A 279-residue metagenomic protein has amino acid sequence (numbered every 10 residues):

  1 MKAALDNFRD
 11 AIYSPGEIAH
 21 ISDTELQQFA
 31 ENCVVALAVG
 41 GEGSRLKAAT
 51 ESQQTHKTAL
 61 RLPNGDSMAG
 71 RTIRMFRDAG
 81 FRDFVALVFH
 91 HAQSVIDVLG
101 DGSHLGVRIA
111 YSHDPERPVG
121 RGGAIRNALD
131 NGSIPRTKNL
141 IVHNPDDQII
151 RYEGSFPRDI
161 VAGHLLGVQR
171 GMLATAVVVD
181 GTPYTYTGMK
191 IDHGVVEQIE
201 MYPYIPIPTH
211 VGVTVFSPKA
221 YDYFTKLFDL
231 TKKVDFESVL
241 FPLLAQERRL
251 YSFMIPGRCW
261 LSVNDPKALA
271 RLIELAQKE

Functional and structural regions predicted by a protein language model:
K2-I96: N-terminal glycine-rich phosphate-binding loop and ensuing alpha1 helix
N32-V34, R82-F84, R108, N139 (+2 more regions): Residues at the starts of beta-strands that form the adenosine-phosphate
L46, V95-L99, F224, L272: Hydrophobic packing residues within well-ordered alpha-helices of enzyme cores
A59, G188-I191, S252: A structural signal for short hydrophobic beta-strand segments in well-ordered beta-sheet cores
R61, D83-F84, K190, V215-S217 (+1 more regions): Short, well-ordered beta-strand micro-motif
N64, H90-H91, E116, R258 (+1 more regions): Short beta->alpha linker loops
I96-D97, H104-G188, T225: Conserved beta-loop-beta/alpha segment of the NTase-like Rossmann-fold superfamily that binds/positions NTPs
I141, Q148, E153-Q169, G181-P183 (+1 more regions): Catalytic-core segments of class I nucleotidyltransferases/pyrophosphorylases that form NMP-activated intermediates
